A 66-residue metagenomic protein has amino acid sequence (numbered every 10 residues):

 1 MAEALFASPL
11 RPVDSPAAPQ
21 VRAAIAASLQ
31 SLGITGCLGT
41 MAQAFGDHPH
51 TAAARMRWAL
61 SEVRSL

Functional and structural regions predicted by a protein language model:
M1-P19: N-terminal acidic leader/helix
Q20-E62: Amphipathic, hydrophobic secondary-structure cores in small proteins
S65-L66: Short, intrinsically disordered, low-complexity segments enriched in Ser/Thr and Pro
